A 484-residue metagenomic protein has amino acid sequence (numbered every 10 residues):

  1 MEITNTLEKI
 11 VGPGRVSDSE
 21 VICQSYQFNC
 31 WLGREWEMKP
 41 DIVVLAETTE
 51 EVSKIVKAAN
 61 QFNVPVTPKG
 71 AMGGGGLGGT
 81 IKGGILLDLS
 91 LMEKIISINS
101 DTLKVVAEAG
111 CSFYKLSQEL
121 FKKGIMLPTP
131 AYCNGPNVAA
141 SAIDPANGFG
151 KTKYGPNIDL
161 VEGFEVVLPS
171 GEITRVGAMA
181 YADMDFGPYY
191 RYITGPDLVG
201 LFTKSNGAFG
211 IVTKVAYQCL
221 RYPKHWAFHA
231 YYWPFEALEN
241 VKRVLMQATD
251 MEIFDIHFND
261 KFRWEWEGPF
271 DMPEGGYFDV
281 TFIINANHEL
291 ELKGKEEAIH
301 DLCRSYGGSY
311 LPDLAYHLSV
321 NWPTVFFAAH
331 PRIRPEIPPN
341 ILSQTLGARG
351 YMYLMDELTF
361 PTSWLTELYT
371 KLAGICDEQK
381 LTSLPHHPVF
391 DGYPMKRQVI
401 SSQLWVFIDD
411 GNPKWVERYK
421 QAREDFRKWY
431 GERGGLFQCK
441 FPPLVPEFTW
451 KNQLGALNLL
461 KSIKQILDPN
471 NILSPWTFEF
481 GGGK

Functional and structural regions predicted by a protein language model:
E2-P13, K54-F62, E119, N240-M251 (+5 more regions): Generic non-transmembrane alpha-helical segments
I3-S25, N29: Extended, non-globular alpha-helical segments
V16-E20, L45-A46, V66-G70, L87-L89 (+10 more regions): General beta-strand structural signal in soluble alpha/beta enzymes
I22-E93: Glycine-rich N-terminal segment of FAD-binding domains in flavoprotein oxidoreductases, spanning the beta-loop-helix
I95-I98, A107-A109, F113-R243: FAD-binding subdomain of flavoenzyme oxidoreductases
H229-W233, E239-A422, K440-P442: C-terminal substrate-recognition/cap domain of FAD-linked oxidoreductases
C439-K484: Activity-critical C-terminal alpha-helical subdomain
